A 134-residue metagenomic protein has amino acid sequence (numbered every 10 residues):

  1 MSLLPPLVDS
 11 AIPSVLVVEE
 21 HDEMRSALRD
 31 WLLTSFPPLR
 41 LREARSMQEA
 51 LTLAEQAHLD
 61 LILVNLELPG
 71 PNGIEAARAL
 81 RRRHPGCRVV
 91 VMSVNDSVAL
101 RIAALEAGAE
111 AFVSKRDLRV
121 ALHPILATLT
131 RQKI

Functional and structural regions predicted by a protein language model:
M1-L16, D22-M24, R29, V120-I134: Non-catalytic signal-transmission and effector/linker regions of two-component phosphorelay proteins
D22-R42: Two-component/phosphorelay signaling modules centered on CheY-like receiver
E43-L61: Acidic, metal-coordinating helix/loop segments flanking the phosphotransfer/catalytic sites of two-component signaling
S46, N72-E75: Acidic catalytic/metal-coordinating carboxylates
N65-L66, S93: Active-site residues of response regulator receiver
I74-P85: Short amphipathic alpha-helix used as the core "switch/output" element in two-component signaling
E75, D96-V113: Alpha4 helix (beta4-alpha4-beta5 surface) of REC/receiver domains from two-component response regulators
G86-S97: A short, hydrophobic beta-strand element within the central beta-sheet of small alpha/beta folds
